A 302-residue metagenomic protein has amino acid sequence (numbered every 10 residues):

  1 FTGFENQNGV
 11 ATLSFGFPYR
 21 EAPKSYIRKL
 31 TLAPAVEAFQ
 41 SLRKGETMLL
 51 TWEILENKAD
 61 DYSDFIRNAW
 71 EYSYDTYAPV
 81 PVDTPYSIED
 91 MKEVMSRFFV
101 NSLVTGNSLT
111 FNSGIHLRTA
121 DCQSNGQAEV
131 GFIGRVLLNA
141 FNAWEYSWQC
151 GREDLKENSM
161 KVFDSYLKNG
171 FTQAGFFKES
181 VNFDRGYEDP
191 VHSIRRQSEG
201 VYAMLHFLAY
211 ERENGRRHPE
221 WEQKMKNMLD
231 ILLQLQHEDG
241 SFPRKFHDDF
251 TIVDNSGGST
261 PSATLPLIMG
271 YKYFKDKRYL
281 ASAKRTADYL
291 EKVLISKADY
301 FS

Functional and structural regions predicted by a protein language model:
F1-V82: Beta-strand-rich recognition/accessory modules
Q7, L42, D60-E129, M160-K161 (+3 more regions): Low-complexity, Ser/Thr/Pro/Gly-enriched N-terminal "stalk/linker" regions
L30, P34-A38, R118-L137, F183-V201 (+2 more regions): Solvent-exposed loop and edge beta-strand segments that line ligand/cofactor-binding and catalytic clefts
T105, E153, N169-Q173, N214 (+3 more regions): Alpha-solenoid repeat scaffolds
L137-E153, E199-R217, S262-K277: Well-ordered alpha-helical scaffold segments within catalytic/enzyme domains
E153-E199, E220-Q236, G240-R244, Y300: Helix-terminus loop motifs that line ligand-binding clefts
K168, L233-Q234, K272, D288-K292: Amphipathic alpha-helical segments of tetratricopeptide repeats
L280-S302: Eukaryotic tandem repeat interaction scaffolds
